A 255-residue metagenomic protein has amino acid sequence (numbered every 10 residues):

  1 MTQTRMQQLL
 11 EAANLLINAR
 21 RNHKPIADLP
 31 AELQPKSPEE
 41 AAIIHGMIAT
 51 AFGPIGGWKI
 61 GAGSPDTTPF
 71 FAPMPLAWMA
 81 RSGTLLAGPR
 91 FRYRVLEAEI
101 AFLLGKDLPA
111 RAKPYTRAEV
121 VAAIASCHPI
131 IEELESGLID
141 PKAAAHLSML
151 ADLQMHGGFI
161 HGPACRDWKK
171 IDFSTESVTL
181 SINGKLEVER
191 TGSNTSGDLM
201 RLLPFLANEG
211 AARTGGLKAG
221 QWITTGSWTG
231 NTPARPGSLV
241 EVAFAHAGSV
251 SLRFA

Functional and structural regions predicted by a protein language model:
T2-D198, P204, A212, P233-L239 (+1 more regions): Catalytic-core "active-site belt" of small-molecule-metabolizing enzymes, emphasizing His/Asp/Glu-rich regions
L202-N231: A conserved acidic, glycine/proline-rich C-terminal tail/linker
